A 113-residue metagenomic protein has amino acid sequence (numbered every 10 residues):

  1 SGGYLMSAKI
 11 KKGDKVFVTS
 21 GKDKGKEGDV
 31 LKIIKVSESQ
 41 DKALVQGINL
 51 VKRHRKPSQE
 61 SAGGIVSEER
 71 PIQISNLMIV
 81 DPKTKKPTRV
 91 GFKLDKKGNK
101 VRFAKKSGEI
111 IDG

Functional and structural regions predicted by a protein language model:
G2-R53, M78, K85, D95 (+1 more regions): Ribosome large-subunit tunnel/peptidyl-transferase-proximal elements
G13, P57-E60: A near-ubiquitous, low-amplitude feature marking generic local secondary-structure context
R53-H54, Q73: Histidine-centered active-site/metal-ligand motif
E60-K86: Mid-chain, well-packed structural core segment of small domains
V90-F92: Single-stranded nucleic acid-binding surfaces, predominantly the OB-fold ssDNA-binding core
